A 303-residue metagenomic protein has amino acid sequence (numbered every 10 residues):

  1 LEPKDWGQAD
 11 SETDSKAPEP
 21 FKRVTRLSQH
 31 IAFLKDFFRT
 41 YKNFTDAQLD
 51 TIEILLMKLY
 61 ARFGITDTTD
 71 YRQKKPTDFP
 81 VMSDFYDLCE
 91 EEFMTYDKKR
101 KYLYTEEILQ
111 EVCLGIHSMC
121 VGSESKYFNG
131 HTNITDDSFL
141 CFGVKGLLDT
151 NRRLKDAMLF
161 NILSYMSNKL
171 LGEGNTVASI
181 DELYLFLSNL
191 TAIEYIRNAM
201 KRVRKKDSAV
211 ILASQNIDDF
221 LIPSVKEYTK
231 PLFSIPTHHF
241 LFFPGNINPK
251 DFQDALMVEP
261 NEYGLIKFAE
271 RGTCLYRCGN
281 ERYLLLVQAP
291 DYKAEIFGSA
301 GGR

Functional and structural regions predicted by a protein language model:
L1-S208, L212, L265-A269, C274-N280: P-loop NTPase motor domains
Q215-D218: C-terminal amphipathic alpha-helical interaction region
F220-R303: C-terminal regions of RecA-like/P-loop NTPase motor modules
